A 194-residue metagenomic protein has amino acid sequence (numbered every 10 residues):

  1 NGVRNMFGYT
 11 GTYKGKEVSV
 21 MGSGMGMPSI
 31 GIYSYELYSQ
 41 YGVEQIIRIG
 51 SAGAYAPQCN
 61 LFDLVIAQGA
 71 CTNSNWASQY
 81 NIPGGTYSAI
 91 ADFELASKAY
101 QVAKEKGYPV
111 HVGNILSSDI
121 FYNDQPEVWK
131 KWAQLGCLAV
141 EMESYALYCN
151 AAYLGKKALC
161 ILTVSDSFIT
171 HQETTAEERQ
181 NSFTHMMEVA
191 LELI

Functional and structural regions predicted by a protein language model:
N1-S97: Metabolite-binding pocket within alpha/beta catalytic cores that recognizes anionic/polar moieties
I49-G53, L154-I169: Glycine-rich phosphate/pyrophosphate-binding loops and their adjacent beta-strand/loop elements at enzyme active sites
G53, L116-F121, A146, V164-S167: Glycine-rich beta-alpha junction loops
G85-Q134: Active-site rim beta-loop-alpha module in soluble metabolic enzymes
K98-K106, N150, V189-L193: Generic non-transmembrane alpha-helical segments
P126-L159, T163: A C-terminal functional module that forms or caps the active site or interfaces directly with catalytic machinery
F168-I194: His/Asp/Glu-rich mid-to-C-terminal helical/loop segments that flank catalytic regions of hydrolases
